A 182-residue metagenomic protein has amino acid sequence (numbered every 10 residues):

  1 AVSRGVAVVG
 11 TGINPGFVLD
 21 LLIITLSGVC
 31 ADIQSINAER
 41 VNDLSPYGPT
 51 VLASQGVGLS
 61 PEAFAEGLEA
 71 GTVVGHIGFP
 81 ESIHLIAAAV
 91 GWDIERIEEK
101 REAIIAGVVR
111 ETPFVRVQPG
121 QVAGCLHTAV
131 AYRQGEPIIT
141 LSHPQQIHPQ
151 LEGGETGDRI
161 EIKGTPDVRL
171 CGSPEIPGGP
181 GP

Functional and structural regions predicted by a protein language model:
A1, I147-P182: C-terminal helical cap and adjacent loop that interface with cofactors, partners, or active-site loops
A1-L44: A contiguous active-site-proximal alpha/beta segment in oxidoreductase catalytic domains
V2, V57-A63, D167-R169: Short amphipathic alpha-helical segments, especially helix-boundary/capping motifs
G5-T11, A70, S173-G181: A short glycine/serine-rich beta->alpha loop
G10-G12, G16, G91, G164 (+1 more regions): Glycine-centered flexibility sites
G16, V41-P46, G67, V168-L170 (+1 more regions): Residues in flexible loops and secondary-structure boundaries
V18, G78-S82, P182: Catalytic-loop motifs flanking and including active-site residues across diverse enzymes
S27-D158: Active-site-lining helix/loop region of Rossmann-like oxidoreductase modules
